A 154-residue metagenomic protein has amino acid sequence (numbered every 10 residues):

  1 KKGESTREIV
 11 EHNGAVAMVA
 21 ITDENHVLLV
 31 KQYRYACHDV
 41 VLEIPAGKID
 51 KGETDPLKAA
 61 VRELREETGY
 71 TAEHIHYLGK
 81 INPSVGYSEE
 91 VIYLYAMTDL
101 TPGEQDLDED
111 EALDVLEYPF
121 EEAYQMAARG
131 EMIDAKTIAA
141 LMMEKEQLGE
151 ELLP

Functional and structural regions predicted by a protein language model:
K1-A17, T22-D23: Acidic, metal-coordinating catalytic segment for phosphate/diphosphate chemistry, firing primarily on the Nudix
E4-S5, V41-L42, G103-D106: Short small-residue beta-strand/loop micro-motif enriched in glycine and branched aliphatics
E8-I9, K31, K136: Short linear motifs in exposed loops
G14-A17, K48-A135: Unchanged
A15-I44: A glycine-rich, hydrophobic loop/mini-helix early in the fold
I21, M97, E144: Short beta-strand-to-turn element immediately C-terminal to the catalytic PLP-Schiff-base lysine in fold type I
M126-P154: Long hydrophobic alpha-helical segments typical of transmembrane helices together with their membrane-interfacial
